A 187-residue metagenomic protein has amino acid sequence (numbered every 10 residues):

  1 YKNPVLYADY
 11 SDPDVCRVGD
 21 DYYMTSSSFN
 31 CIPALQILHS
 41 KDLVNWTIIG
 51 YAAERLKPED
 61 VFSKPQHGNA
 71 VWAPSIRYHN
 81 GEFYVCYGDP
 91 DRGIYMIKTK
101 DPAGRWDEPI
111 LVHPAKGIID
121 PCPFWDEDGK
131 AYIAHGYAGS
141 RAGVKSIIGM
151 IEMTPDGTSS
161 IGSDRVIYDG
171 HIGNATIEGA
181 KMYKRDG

Functional and structural regions predicted by a protein language model:
Y1-G187: Carbohydrate-active catalytic/glycan-binding domains of CAZyme proteins, especially the secreted or lumenal ectodomains
